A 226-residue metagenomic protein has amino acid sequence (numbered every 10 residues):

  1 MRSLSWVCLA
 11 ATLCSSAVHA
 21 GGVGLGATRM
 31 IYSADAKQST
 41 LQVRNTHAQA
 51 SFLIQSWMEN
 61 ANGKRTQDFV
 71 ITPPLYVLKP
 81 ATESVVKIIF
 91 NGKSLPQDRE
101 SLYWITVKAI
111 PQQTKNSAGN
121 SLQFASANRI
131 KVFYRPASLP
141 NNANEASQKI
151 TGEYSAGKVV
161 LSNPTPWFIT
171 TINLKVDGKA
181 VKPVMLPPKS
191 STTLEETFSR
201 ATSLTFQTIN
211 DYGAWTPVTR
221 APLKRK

Functional and structural regions predicted by a protein language model:
R2-L9: Sec-dependent signal peptide recognition, specifically the positively charged N-region followed immediately by
S15-A17: N-terminal signal peptide c-region/cleavage motif recognized by signal peptidases
A20-V43, N142-T151: Beta-sheet-dominated interaction scaffolds and their linkers
S39-N45, I88, Y103-V107, K158-S162: Buried hydrophobic-core signal for structured, non-transmembrane domains
T46-A50, P111, P164-W167: Short, acidic/polar linear motifs in exposed loop/turn regions
L53-Q55, E59-P74, I169-A180: Short beta-strand and strand-turn-strand segments in soluble, beta-rich domains
T66-L95, G178-S203: Intrinsically disordered, low-complexity Pro/Gly/Ser/Thr-rich segments with frequent PxxP/GP/PP motifs and embedded
K93-E145, T202-K226: Terminal connector regions
